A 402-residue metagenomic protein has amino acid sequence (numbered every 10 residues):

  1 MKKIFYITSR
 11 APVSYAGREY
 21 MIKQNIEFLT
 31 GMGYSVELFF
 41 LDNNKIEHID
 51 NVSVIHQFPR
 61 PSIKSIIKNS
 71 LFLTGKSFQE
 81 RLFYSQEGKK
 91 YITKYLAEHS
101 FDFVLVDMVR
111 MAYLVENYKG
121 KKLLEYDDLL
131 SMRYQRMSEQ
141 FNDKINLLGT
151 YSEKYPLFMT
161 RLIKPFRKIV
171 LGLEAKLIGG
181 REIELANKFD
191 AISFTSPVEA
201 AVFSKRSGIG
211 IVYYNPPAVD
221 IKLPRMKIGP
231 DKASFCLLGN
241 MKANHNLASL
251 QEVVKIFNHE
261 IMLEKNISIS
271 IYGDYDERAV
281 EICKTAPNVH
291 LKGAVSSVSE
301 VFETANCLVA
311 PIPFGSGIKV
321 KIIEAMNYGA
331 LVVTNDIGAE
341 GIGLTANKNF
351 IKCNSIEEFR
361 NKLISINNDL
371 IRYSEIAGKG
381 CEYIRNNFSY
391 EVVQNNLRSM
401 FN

Functional and structural regions predicted by a protein language model:
M1-S53, A97-H99: N-terminal subdomain of nucleotide-sugar transferases
M21, G172, I178, L185 (+3 more regions): Conserved catalytic-core segment of nucleotide-activated headgroup transferases in glycan assembly
K68-F78, L124-K176: Acceptor-binding helix/loop patch of EC 2.4 sugar-transfer enzymes, predominantly nucleotide-sugar-dependent
L157-P224: Donor nucleotide-sugar binding/catalytic pocket of nucleotide-sugar-dependent glycosyltransferases
E303-G317, Y328-L331: Acidic donor-binding loop of glycosyltransferase active sites
K321-E324, L331-N335: Short hydrophobic beta-strand element within catalytic cores of glycosyltransferases and related nucleotide-activated
N349-E357, I364-I371: Conserved acidic donor-binding segment of nucleotide-sugar-dependent glycosyltransferases
I371-F401: A charged, aromatic-enriched C-terminal amphipathic alpha-helix characteristic of glycosyltransferases across folds
